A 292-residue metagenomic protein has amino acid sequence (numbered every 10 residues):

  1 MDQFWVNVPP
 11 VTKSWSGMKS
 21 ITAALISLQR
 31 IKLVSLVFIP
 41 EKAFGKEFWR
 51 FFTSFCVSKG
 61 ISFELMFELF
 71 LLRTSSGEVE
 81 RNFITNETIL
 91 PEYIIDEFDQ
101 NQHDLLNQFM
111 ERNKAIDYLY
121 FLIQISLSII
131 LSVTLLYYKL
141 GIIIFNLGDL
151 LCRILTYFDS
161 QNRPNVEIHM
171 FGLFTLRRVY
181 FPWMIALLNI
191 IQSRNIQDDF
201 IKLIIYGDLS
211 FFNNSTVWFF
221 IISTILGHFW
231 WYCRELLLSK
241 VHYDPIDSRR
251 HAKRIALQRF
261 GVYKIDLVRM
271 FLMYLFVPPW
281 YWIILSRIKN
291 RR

Functional and structural regions predicted by a protein language model:
M1-P9, S20, T88, E92-L105 (+1 more regions): C-terminal transmembrane module of polytopic alpha-helical membrane proteins
D2-I125: N-terminal TM1-TM2 helical hairpin plus the immediately adjacent luminal interfacial "cap"
V6, L28-F38, K59-F63, S132-D149 (+2 more regions): Membrane-lumen (extracellular) interface motif
K13-L25, F52, C56, M66 (+5 more regions): Hydrophobic alpha-helical cores of multi-pass transmembrane domains in eukaryotic membrane proteins
E47-W49, R81-N82, F158-I168, W231-H242: Juxtamembrane membrane-interface segments at transmembrane alpha-helix termini
E87, P91, C152, V166-I168 (+1 more regions): Flexible extramembrane linkers and terminal tails adjacent to transmembrane helices in organellar membrane proteins
N107-R112, M170-L176: Short, exposed beta-strand "edge-strand" segments with a Pro/Gly-rich flavor and a Y/T-containing core
